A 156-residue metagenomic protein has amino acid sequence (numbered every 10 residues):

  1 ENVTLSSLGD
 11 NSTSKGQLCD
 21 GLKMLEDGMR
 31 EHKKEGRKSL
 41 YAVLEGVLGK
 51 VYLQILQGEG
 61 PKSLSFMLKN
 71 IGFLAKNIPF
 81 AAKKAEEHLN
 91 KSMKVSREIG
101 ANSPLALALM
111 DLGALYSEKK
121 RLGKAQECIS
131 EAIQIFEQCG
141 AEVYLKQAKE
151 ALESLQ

Functional and structural regions predicted by a protein language model:
E1-Q156: Helix-coil-helix junctions within alpha-helical repeat/solenoid scaffolds
